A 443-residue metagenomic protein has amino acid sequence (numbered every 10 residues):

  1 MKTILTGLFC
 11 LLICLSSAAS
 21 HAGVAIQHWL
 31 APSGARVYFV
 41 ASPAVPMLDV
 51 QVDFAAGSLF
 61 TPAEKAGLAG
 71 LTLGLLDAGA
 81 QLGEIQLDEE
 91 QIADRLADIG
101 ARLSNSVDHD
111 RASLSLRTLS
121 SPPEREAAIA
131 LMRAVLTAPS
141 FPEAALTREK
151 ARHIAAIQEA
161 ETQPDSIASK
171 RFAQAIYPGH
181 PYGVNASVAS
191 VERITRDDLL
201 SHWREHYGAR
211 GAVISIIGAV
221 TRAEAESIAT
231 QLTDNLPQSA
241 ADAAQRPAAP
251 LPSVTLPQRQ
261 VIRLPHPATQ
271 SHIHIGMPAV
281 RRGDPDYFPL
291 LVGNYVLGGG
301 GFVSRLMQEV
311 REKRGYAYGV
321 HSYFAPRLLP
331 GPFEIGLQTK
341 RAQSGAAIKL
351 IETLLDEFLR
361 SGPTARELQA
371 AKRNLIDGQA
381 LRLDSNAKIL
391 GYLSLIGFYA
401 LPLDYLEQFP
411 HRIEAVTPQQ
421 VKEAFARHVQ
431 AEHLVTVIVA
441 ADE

Functional and structural regions predicted by a protein language model:
T6-S16: Bacterial N-terminal signal peptides
I13, Q91-A244, K313-R314, G319-E443: Charge-rich, well-structured scaffold segments of protease-associated domains
H21-M47: N- or domain-start disorder-to-order transition segments that initiate the globular core
I26, Q51-L116, N185, G300-Y316: M16/MPP (pitrilysin/insulinase) zinc-metallopeptidase core fold and M16-derived inactive scaffolds
P32-S33, S42-A44, D53-G57, A80-Q81 (+13 more regions): Solvent-exposed coil/turn segments that connect beta secondary-structure elements in extracytoplasmic/periplasmic
S42, Q51-D53, A241-V303: His/Glu-based metal-binding/catalytic segments typifying zinc-dependent metallopeptidases
V45-M47, D108-R111, A209, P257 (+2 more regions): Short, solvent-exposed loop/turn segments at the edges of secondary structure
